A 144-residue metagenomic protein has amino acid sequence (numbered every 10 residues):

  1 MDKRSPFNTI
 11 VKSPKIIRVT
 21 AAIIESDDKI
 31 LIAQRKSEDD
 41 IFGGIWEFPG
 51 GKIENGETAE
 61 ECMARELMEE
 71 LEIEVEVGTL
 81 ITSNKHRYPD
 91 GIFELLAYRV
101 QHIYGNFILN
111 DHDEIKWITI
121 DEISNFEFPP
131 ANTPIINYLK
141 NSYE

Functional and structural regions predicted by a protein language model:
D2-F7, T79-I81: Short Pro/Gly-enriched beta-strand edge/turn motifs at strand-loop
N8-I30, K52: Conserved N-terminal beta-strand and adjoining loop/helix that marks the start of the Nudix/MutT-like hydrolase domain
R18-T20, D28, F93-L96, D113: Change "...and in nucleic-acid phosphodiester-cleaving endonucleases..." to "...and in nucleic-acid processing enzymes
I24-E25, I32, V100-H102, W117: Conserved hydrophobic "DFG−1" position in protein kinase catalytic cores
K29-E69: Conserved Nudix-box catalytic region and its N-terminal flanking loop in Nudix hydrolases and closely related
A59-L67, L80, Y98, I115 (+1 more regions): Hydrophobic packing within well-folded, soluble alpha/beta domains
E74, N84-N106, K116: Active-site-adjacent beta-strand/loop module that shapes the phosphate/pyrophosphate-binding cleft
R99, I108-L139: NUDIX/MutT-family hydrolases
